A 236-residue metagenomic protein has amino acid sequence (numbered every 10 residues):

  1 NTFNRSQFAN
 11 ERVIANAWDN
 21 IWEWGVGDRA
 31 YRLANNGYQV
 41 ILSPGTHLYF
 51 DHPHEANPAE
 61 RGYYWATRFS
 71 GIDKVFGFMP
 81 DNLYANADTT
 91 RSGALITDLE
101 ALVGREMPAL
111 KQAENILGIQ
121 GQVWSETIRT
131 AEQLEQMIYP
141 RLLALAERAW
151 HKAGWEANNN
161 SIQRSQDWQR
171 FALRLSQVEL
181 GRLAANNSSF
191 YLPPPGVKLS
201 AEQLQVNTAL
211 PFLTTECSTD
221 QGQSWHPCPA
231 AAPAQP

Functional and structural regions predicted by a protein language model:
F3-Q166, F171: Conserved alpha/beta catalytic core and glycan-binding cleft of carbohydrate-active enzymes
N159-P236: Short, compositionally stereotyped local motifs that mark structural "simplifiers"
